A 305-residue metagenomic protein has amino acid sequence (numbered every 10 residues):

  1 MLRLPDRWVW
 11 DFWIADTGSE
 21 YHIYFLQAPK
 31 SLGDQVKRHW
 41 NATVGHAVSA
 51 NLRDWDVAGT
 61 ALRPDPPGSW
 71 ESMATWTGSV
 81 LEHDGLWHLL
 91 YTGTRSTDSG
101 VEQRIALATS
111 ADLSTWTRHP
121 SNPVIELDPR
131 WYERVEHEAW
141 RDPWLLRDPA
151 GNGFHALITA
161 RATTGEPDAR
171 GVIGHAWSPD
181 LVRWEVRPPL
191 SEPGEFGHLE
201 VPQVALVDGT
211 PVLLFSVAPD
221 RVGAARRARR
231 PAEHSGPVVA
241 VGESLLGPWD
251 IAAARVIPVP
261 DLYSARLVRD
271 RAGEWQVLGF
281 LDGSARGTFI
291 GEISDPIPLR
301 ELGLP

Functional and structural regions predicted by a protein language model:
M1-P305: Carbohydrate-active catalytic/glycan-binding domains of CAZyme proteins, especially the secreted or lumenal ectodomains
